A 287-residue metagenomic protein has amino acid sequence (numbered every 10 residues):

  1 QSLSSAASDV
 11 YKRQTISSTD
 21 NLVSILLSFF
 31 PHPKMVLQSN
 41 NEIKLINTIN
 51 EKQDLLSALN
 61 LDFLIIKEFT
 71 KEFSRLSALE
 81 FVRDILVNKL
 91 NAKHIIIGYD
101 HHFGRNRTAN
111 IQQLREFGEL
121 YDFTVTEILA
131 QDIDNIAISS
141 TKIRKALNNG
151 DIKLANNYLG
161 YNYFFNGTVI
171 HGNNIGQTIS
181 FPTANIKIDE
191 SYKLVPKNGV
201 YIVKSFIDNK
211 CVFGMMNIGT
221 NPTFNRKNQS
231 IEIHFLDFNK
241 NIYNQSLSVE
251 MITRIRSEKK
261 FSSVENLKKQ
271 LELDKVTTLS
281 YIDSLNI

Functional and structural regions predicted by a protein language model:
Q1-A7, Y11: Single conserved hydrophobic/aromatic residue that forms the stacking wall/gate of nucleotide- or nucleobase-binding
R13-N40: ATP-dependent adenylation/pyrophosphate-handling site
P33-Y121: N-terminal Rossmann-like or analogous alpha/beta NTP/dinucleotide-binding catalytic cores that position adenine
L56, I95, A155, V203 (+1 more regions): Residue-level signal for inorganic ion chemistry
G118-N217: Glycine-rich, Lys/Arg-enriched anion-binding loops that position phosphate/diphosphate groups for phosphoryl
G172-I287: Phosphate/ribose-recognition catalytic cores of enzymes acting on nucleotide-derived substrates
